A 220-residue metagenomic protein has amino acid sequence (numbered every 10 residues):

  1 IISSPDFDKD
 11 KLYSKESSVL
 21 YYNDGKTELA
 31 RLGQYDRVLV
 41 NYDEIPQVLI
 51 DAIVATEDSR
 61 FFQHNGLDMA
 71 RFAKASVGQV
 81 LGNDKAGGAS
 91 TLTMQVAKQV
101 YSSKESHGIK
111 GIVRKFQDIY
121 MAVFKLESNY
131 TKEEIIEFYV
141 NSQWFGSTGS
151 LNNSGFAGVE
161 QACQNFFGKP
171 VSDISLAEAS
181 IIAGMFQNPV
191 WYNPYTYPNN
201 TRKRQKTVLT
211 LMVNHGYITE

Functional and structural regions predicted by a protein language model:
I1-S14: Aromatic-capped interface at the extracytoplasmic side of an N-terminal signal-anchor transmembrane helix
S14-S18, Y22-T219: Peptidoglycan glycan-strand catalytic modules in the bacterial/periplasmic cell-wall system
